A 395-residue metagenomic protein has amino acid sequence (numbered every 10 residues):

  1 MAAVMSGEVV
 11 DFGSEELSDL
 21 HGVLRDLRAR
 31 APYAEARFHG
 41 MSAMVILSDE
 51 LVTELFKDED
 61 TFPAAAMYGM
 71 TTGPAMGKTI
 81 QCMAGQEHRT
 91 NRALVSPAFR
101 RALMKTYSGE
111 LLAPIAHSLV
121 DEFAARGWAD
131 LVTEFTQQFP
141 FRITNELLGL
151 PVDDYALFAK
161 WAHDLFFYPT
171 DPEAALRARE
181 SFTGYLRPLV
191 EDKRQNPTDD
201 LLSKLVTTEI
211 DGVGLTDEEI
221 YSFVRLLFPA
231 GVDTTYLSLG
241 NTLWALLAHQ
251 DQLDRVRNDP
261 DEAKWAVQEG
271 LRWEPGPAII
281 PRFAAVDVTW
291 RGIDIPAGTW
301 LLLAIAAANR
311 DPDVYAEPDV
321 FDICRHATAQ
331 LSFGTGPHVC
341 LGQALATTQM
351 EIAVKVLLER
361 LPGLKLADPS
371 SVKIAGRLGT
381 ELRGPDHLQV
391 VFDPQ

Functional and structural regions predicted by a protein language model:
M1-Q395: Cytochrome P450
